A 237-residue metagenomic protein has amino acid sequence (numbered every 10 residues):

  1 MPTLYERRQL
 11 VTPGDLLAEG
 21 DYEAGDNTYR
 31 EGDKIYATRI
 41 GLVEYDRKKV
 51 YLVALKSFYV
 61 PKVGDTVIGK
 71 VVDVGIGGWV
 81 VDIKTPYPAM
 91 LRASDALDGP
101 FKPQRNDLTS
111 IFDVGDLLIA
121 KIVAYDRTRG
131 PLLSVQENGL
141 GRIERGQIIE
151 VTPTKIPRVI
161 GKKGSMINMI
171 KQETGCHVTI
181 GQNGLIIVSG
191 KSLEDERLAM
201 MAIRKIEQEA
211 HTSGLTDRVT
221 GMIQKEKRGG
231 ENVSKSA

Functional and structural regions predicted by a protein language model:
M1-I119, V123-A237: Single-stranded RNA-binding regions, centering on S1/OB-family and related RNA-binding modules
